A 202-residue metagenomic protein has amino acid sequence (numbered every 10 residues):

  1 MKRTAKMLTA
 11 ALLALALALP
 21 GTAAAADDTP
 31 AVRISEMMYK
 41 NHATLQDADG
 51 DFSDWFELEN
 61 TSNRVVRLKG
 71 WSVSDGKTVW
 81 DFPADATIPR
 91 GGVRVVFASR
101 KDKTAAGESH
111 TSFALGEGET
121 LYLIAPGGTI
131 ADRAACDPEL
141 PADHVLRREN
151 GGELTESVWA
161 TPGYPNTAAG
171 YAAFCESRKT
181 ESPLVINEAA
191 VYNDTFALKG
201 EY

Functional and structural regions predicted by a protein language model:
M1, L19-P20: General N-terminal leader/first-domain-start detector
M1-L12: Bacterial N-terminal signal peptides that target proteins for export
L13-L17, A23-Y202: Intrinsically disordered, low-complexity linkers and terminal tails enriched in Ser/Thr/Pro/Gly with interspersed basic
